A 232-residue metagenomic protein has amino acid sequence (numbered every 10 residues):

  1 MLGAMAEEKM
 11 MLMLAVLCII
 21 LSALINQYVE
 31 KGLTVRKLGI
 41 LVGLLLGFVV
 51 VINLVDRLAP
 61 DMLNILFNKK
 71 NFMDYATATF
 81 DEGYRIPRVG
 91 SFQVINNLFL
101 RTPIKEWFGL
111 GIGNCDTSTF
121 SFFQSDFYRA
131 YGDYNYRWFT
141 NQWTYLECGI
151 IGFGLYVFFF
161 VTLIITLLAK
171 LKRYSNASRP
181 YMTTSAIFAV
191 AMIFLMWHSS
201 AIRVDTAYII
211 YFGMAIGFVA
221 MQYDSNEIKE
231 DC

Functional and structural regions predicted by a protein language model:
M1-L66: Hydrophobic alpha-helical segments of polytopic membrane proteins
G3-E8, C148, W197-H198: Transmembrane helix irregularities
M10-L14, G154, D205-T206: Hydrophobic alpha-helical membrane segments of integral membrane proteins
I20, T184-C232: Transmembrane alpha-helices of multi-pass inner-membrane enzymes
I20-E30, I164-K172, I216-S225: Structural signal for the C-terminal ends of transmembrane alpha-helices and the immediately following loop
V35-L38, V49-V94, T117-F120: Flexible juxtamembrane loops connecting transmembrane helices in multi-pass membrane enzymes that build or modify
E82-I151, L168-K172: Long extracytoplasmic/lumenal interhelical loops at the membrane interface of multi-pass membrane proteins
N135, F139, L146, V157 (+1 more regions): Loop-to-helix entry and N-terminal half of a specific, functionally important transmembrane alpha helix in multi-pass
